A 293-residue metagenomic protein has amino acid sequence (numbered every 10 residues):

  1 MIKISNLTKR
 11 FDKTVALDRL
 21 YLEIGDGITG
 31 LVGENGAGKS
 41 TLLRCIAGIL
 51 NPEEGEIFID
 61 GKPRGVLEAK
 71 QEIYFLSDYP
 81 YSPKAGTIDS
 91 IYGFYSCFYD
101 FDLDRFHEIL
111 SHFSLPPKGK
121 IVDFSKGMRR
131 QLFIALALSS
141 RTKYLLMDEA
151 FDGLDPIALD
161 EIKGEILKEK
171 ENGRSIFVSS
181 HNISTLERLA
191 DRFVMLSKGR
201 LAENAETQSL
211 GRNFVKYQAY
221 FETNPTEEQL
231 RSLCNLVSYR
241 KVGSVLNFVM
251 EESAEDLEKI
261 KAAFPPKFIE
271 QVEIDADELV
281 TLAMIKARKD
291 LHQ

Functional and structural regions predicted by a protein language model:
M1-T8, K289-Q293: ABC-family P-loop ATPase nucleotide-binding domain
I2, K9-D191: ABC transporter nucleotide-binding domains
S5, G25, Y220-E222, V249-E251 (+1 more regions): A structural detector for beta-sheet-dominated domains
N6, R19, F268-Q271: Extracellular/lumenal ectodomain signal focusing on beta-strand-rich modules and carbohydrate-recognition contexts
E68, A190, G211-F214, K261 (+1 more regions): Short, flexible helix/strand-to-coil boundary loops that buttress conserved ligand/catalytic motifs in alpha/beta
K163-M250: ABC transporter nucleotide-binding domain
S244-Q293: C-terminal coupling/interaction segments
